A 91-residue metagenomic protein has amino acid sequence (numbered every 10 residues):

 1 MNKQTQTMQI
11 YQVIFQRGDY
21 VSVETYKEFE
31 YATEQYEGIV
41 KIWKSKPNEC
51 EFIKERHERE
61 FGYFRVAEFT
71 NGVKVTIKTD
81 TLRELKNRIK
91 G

Functional and structural regions predicted by a protein language model:
N2, G38-G91: Short, mixed-charge low-complexity intrinsically disordered segments
N2-S22: Short aromatic-glycine-(Arg/Gly/Cys) micro-motifs in beta-strand/loop hairpins
G18-T33: A short, exposed loop/beta-hairpin motif centered on an aromatic-Gly-Thr core
